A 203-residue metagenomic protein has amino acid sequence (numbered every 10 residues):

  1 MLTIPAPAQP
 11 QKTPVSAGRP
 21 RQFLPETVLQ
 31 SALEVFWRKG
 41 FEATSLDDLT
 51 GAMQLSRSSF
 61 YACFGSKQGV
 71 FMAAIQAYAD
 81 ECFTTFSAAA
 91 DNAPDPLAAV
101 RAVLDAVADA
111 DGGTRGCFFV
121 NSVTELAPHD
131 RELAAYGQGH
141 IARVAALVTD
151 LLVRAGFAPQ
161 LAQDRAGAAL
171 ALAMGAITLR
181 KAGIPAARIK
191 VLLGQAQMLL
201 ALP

Functional and structural regions predicted by a protein language model:
M1-K39, T44-L55, G69: Basic, helix-initiating cap at the start of DNA-binding domains
L2-P5, F118, Q160-R180, V191-L199: Hydrophobic alpha-helical segments that form the core of small-molecule binding pockets and/or dimer interfaces
Q54-F64: Short hydrophobic/aromatic patch on the recognition helix
F64, F71-Y78: Alpha-helical DNA-contacting segments of helix-turn-helix folds
Q68-V70, S122: A secondary-structure capping/hinge motif
A73, F86-G116, R154, R165-A169: Hydrophobic alpha-helical connector segments
F83, R131-A155, D164-G167, K190-M198: Amphipathic alpha-helical packing segments from all-alpha helical-bundle domains
A99-V100, D111-A135: Amphipathic alpha-helical segments used for helix-helix packing
